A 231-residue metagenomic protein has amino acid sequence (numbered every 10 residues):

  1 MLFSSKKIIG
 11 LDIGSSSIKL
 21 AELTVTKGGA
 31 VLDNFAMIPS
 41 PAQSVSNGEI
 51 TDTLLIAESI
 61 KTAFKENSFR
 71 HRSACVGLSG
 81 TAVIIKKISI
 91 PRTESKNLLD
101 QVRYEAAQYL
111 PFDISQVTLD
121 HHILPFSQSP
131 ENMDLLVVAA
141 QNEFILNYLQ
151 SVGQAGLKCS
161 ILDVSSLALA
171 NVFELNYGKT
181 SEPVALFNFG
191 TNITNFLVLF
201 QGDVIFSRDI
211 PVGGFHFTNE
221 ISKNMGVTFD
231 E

Functional and structural regions predicted by a protein language model:
M1-E105, L146-L149, G156-K158: Non-catalytic, solvent-exposed interaction/assembly segments
M1-L2, I9-D12, E66, V76 (+4 more regions): Replace "in large, NTP-powered and nucleic-acid-processing enzymes" with "in large, NTP-powered factors and other
L11-S17, S79-T81, L186-T194, L199-D203 (+1 more regions): A short acidic Gly-Thr/Ser loop motif
T26-G29, Q201-I205: Short, surface-exposed beta-strand-loop junctions and turns on beta-sheet-rich folds
V45, I145-N171, D203-E231: Glycine-rich phosphate-binding loop plus the immediately following alpha-helix
G77-L175: Active-site neighborhood for divalent-cation/phosphate handling
